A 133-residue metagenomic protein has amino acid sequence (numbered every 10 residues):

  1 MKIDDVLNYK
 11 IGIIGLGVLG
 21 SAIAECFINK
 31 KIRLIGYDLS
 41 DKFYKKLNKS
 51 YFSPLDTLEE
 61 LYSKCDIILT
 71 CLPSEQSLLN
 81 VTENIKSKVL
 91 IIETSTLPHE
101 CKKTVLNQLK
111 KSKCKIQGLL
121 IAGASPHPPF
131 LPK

Functional and structural regions predicted by a protein language model:
M1-I67, K88, S125-P129: NAD(P)+-binding Rossmann beta1-loop-alpha1 motif at the extreme N-terminus of oxidoreductases
I11-I13, I91, I116-G118: Short glycine-aspartate micro-motif
E25, N29, E83, N107: Short, well-ordered alpha-helices that flank and scaffold nucleotide-derived cofactor binding pockets
L39, L72, I121: Active-site loop/turn elements of alpha/beta-hydrolase fold enzymes, especially the short glycine-/histidine-rich
K49-L55, N80, C114-L119: Short gly/ser/thr-rich secondary-structure transition/capping motifs
L55-E100: Rossmann-like NAD(P)-binding element
L97-K133: Rossmann-fold dinucleotide-binding core
